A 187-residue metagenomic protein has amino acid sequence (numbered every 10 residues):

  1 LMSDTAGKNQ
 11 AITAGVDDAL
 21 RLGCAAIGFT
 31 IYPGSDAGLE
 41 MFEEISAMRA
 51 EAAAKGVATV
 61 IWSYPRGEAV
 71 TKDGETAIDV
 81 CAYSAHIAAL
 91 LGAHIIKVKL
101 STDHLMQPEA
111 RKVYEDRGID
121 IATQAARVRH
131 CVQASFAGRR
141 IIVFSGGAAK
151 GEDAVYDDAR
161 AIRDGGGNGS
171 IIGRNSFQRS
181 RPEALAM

Functional and structural regions predicted by a protein language model:
L1-I142, D153-G169: Alpha/beta enzyme core
D103, G147-E152, S176-Q178: Short Gly/Pro-enriched loop/turn and capping motifs at secondary-structure junctions
M106, K150, A184-L185: Residues in flexible loops and secondary-structure boundaries
R163-G166, F177-M187: C-terminal helical cap(s) of enzyme catalytic domains, especially alpha/beta-barrels
